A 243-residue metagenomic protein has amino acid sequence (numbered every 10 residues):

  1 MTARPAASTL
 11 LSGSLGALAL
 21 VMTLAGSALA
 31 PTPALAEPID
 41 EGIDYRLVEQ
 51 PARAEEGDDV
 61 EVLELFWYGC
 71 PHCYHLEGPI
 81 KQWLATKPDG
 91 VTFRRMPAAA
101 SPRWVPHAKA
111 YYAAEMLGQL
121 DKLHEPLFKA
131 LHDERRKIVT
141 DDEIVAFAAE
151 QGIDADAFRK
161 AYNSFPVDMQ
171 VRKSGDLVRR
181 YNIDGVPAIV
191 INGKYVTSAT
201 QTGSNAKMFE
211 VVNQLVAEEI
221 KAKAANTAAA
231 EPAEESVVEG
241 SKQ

Functional and structural regions predicted by a protein language model:
T2-V105, A217-Q243: Extracytoplasmic thiol/disulfide redox context detector
A3-P5, E150-Q243: C-terminal cap of thioredoxin/glutaredoxin-like
Y68-H72, A99-R103, K129-E134, S164-V167 (+1 more regions): Solvent-exposed loop/turn segments at secondary-structure junctions within structured extracellular/periplasmic domains
H72, Q119, D154: Short phosphate-engaging motifs
C73, R103-W104, K137, V171 (+2 more regions): Alpha-helix N-cap/helix-start motif
E77-L84, H107-Y111, H124, D141 (+5 more regions): Extracytoplasmic/secreted envelope proteins and their assembly/folding machinery, especially bacterial periplasmic
T86-L117, K122-A149: Structural microenvironment flanking redox-active thiols in thiol-disulfide oxidoreductases
